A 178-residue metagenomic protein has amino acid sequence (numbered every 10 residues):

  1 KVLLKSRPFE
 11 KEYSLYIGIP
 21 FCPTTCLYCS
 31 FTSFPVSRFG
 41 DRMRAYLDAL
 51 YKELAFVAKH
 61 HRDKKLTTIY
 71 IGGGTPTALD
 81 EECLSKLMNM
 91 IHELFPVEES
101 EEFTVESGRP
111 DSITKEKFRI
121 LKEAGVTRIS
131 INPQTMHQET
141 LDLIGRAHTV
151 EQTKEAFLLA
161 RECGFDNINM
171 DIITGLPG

Functional and structural regions predicted by a protein language model:
K1-L15: N-terminal [4Fe-4S]-dependent radical SAM core
R7-F9, P20, D63, V97: Short, flexible hinge/linker loops that cap or flank conserved catalytic cores
E12-S14, C26, E102: Structural motif
S14, F21-T24, F39, V150: Short linear sequence motifs
L15-Y16, G72: Short, well-ordered beta-strand segments
G18-S33: Local cysteine-cluster metal-coordination motifs and their immediate loop/turn environment, predominantly Fe-S cluster
S33-G178: Conserved non-cysteine loop/helix-boundary elements of the Radical SAM core domain that shape
